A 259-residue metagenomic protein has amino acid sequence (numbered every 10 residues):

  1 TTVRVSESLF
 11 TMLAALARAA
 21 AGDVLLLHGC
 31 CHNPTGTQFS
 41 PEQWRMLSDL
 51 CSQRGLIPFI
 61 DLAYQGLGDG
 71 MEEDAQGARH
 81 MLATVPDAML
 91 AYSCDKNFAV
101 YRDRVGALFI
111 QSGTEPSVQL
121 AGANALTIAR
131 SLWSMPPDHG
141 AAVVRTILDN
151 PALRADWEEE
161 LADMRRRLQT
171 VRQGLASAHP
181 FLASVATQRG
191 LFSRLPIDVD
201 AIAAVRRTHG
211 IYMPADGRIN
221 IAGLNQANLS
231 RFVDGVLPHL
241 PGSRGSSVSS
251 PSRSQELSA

Functional and structural regions predicted by a protein language model:
R4-L67: Active-site phosphate-binding strand-loop segment of PLP-dependent enzymes
A14, P116, S177, I197-A259: PLP-dependent enzyme catalytic core of the Aspartate aminotransferase-like
S52, L82, R206: Anion (oxyanion) recognition and catalysis
P58, A88, Y212-M213: Hydrophobic beta-strand scaffold residues
M71-L120: Active-site PLP attachment segment
G122-A141, I147-G174: Structural signature of PLP-dependent enzymes
D156-T208: Conserved PLP-binding catalytic core of the aspartate aminotransferase-like
